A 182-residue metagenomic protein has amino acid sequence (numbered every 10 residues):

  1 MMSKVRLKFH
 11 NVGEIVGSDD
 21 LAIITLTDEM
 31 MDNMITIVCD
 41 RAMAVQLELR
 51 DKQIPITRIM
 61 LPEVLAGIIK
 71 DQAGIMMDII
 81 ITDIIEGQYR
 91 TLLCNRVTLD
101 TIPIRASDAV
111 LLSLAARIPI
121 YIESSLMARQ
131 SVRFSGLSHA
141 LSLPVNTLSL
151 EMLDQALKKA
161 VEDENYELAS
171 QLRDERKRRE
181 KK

Functional and structural regions predicted by a protein language model:
M2-A116, I120-L150, Q155-V161, N165 (+2 more regions): Divalent-cation
